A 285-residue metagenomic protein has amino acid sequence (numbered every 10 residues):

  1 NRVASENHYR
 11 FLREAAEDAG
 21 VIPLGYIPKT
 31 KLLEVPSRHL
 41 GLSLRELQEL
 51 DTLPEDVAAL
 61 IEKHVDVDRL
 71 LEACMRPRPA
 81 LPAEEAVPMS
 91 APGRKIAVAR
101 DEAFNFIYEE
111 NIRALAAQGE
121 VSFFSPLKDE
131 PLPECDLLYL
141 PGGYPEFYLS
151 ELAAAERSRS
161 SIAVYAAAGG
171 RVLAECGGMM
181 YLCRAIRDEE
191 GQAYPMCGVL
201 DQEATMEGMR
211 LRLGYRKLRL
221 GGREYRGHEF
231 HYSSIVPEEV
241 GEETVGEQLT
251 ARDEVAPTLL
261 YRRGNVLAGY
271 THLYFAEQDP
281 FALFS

Functional and structural regions predicted by a protein language model:
N1-A86: Internal gly/pro-rich beta-alpha loop/helix module that stabilizes soluble enzyme cofactors or their anionic handles
N1-V3, A99-E102, Y270-T271: Structural motif
K63-V67, S90-P92, F104-A114, T205-S285: C-terminal and late-domain segments of enzyme folds
P88, P92-A167: Phosphate-binding active sites in nucleotide-utilizing proteins
E102-F104, K128-D129, Y144-E146, M179-M180 (+4 more regions): Short, glycine-/Ser/Thr-/acidic-enriched flexible segments
L138, E175, C197, F230 (+1 more regions): Hydrophobic, well-ordered secondary-structure elements that form the walls of internal hydrophobic environments
P145-R219: Cysteine-nucleophile active-site neighborhood
